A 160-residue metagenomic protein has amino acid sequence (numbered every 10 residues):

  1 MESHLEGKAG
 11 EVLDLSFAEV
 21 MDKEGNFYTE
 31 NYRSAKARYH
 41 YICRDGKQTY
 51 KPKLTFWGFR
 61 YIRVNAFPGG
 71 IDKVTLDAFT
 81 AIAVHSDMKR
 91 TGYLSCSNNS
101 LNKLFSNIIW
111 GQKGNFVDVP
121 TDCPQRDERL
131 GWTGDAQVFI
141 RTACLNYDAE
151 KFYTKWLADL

Functional and structural regions predicted by a protein language model:
M1-Q125, G134-D135, A149-L160: Extracellular/oxidizing-compartment recognition motifs
R126-D127, F139: Hydrophobic, small-residue-rich membrane helices and short re-entrant helix-turn-helix hairpins that build
V138-A149: Well-ordered alpha-helical scaffold segments within catalytic/enzyme domains
